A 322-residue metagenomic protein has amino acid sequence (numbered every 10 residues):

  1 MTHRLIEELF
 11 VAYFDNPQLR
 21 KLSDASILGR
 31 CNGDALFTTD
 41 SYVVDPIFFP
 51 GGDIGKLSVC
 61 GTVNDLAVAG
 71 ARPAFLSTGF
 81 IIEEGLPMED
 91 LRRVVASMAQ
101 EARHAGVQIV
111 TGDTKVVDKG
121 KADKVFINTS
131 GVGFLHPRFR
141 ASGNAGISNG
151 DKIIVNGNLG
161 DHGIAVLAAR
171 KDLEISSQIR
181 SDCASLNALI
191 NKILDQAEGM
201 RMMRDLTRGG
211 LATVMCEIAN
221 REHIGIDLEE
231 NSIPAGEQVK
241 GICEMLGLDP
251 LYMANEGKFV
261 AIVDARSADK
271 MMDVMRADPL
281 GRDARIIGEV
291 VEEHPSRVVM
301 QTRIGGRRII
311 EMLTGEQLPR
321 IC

Functional and structural regions predicted by a protein language model:
M1-C322: Helix-biased detector of long, well-ordered alpha-helical tracts
